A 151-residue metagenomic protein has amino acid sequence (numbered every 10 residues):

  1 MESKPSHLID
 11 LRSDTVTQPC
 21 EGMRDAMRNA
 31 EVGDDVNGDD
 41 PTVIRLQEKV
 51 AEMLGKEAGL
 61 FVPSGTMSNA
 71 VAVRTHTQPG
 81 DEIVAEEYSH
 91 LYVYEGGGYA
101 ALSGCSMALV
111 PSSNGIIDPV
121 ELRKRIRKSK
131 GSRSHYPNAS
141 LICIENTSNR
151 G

Functional and structural regions predicted by a protein language model:
M1-A26: N-terminal amphipathic/basic leader segments beginning at the initiator methionine
E2, S13, K49, G59 (+3 more regions): Structured catalytic cores of enzymes that bind and process phosphorylated ligands/cofactors
E2-K4, A51-L54, H76, A100-L102 (+1 more regions): Solvent-exposed alpha-helices and their adjacent loops that cap or buttress functional pockets in soluble metabolic
I9, A58-F61, D81-I83, S106-A108 (+1 more regions): Structural motif
P19-G65, E86-Y88, Y92-V93, G98-A100: Conserved N-terminal alpha-helix of the aminotransferase class I/II PLP-enzyme fold
V71-G80, G98: Glycine-rich loop at the start of a catalytic domain that most often binds anionic cofactors/ligands
G104-N149: PLP-dependent aminotransferase-class I/II
